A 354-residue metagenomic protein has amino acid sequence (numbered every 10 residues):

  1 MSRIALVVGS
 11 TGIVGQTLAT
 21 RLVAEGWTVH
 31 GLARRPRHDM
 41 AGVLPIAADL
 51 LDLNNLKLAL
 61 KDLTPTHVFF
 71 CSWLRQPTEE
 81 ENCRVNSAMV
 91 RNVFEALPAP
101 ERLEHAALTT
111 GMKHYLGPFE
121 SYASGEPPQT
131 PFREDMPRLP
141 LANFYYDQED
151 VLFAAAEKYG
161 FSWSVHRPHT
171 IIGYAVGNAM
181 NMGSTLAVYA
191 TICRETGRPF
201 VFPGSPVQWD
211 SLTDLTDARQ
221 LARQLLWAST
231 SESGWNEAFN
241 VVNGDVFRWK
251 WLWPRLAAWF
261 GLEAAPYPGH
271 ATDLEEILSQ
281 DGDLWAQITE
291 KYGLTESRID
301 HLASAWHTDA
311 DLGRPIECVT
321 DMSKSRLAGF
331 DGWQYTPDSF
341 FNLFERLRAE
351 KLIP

Functional and structural regions predicted by a protein language model:
R3-E25: N-terminal Rossmann NAD(P)H-binding glycine-rich loop of SDR-like oxidoreductase domains
W27-H38: Conserved glycine-rich Rossmann-like NAD(P)H-binding loop of the short-chain dehydrogenase/reductase
R37-D39, A47-N92: NAD(P)H-binding glycine-rich loop region in Rossmannoid oxidoreductase-like domains and their noncatalytic homologs
V68-F69, E81, A88-F144, A156: Conserved Rossmann-fold NAD(P)-dependent oxidoreductase catalytic core, especially the SDR/UDP-sugar
M136-H169, Y174: Active-site Tyr-X1-5-Lys
Y159, G173-Y189, R219, W227-F239 (+1 more regions): Glycine/proline-rich active-site loop of Rossmann-fold NAD(P)-dependent oxidoreductases
V188-T216: A conserved pocket-lining segment of Rossmann-fold NAD(P)-dependent short-chain dehydrogenase/reductase
L221-D309, G313, D321-S323, L327 (+2 more regions): Mid/C-terminal beta-alpha module of Rossmann-like enzyme folds, strongest in SDR-family dehydrogenases/epimerases
